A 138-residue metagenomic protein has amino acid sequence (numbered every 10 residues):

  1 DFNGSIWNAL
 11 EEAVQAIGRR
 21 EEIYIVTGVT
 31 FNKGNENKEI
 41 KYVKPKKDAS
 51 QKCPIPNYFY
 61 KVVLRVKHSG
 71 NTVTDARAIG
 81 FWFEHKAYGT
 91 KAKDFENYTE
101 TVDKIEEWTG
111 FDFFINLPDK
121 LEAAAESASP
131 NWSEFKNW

Functional and structural regions predicted by a protein language model:
F2-W138: Domain-level detector of nuclease and nuclease-like folds in predominantly extracellular/periplasmic contexts
